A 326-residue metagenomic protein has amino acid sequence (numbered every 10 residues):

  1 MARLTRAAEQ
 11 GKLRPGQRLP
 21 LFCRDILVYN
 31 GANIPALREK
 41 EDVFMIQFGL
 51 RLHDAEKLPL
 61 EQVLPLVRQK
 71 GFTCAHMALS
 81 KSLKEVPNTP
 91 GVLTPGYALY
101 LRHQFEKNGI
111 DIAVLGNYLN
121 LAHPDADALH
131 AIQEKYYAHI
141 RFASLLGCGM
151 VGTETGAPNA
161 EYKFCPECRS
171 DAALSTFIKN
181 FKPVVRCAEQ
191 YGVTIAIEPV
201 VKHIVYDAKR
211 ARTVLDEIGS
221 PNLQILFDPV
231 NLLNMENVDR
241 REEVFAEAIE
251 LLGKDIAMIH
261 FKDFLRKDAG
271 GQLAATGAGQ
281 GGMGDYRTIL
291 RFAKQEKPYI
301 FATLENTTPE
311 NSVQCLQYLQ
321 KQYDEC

Functional and structural regions predicted by a protein language model:
K12, N33, E61-Q62, L99-Y100 (+2 more regions): Active-site acidic/histidine proton-transfer and metal-coordination neighborhood in alpha/beta enzyme cores
C23-F44: Short, Lys/Arg-enriched N-terminal segments with co-localized hydrophobic residues within the first ~10-30 amino acids
M45-K57: Boundary/entry segment of secreted carbohydrate-active catalytic domains
Q47-L50, L115, I178-G282: Acidic/histidine-rich catalytic cores of soluble enzymes
K57-V67, A131-I140, R241-I249: Short, acidic/polar
V63-K81, G147: Catalytic domains of carbohydrate-active enzymes, especially glycoside hydrolases
V67, A75, F105, A143 (+3 more regions): Conserved, mostly hydrophobic/aromatic
A78-Y100, P158-E161: Glycine-rich, proline-tolerant flexible connector loops at the mouths of alpha/beta enzymes
